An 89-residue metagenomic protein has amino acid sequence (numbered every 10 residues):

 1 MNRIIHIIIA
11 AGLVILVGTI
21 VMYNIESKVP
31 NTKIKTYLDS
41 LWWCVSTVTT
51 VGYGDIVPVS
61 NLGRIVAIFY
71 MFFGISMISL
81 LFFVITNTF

Functional and structural regions predicted by a protein language model:
M1-L16: Cytoplasmic juxtamembrane interface segments
R3-I4, V29-N31: A short, structure-level motif marking secondary-structure boundaries and short turns
V14-V21, P30-F89: Pore domain of cation channels
I25-S27: Short helix-capping/hinge motifs at transmembrane helix termini and TM-loop junctions
